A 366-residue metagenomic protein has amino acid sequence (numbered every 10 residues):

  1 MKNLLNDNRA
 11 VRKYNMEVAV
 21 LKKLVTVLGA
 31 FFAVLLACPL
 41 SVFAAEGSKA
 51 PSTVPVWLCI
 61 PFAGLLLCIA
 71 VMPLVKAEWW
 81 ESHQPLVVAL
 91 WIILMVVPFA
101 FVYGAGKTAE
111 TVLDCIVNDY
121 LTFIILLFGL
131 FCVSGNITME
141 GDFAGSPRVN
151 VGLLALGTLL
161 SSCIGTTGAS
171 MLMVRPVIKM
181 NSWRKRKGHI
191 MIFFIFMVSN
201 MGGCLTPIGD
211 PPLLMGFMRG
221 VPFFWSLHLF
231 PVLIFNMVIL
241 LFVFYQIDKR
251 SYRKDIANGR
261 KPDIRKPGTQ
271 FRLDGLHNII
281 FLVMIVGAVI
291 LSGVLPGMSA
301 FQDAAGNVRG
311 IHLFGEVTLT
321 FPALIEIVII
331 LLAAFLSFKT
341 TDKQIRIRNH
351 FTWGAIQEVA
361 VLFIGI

Functional and structural regions predicted by a protein language model:
M1-A44: N-terminal secretory/membrane targeting signals
A33-L35, P61-M72, W91-F101, L127-G135 (+4 more regions): Hydrophobic core segments of alpha-helical transmembrane domains in multi-pass membrane transport and ion-translocation
F43-A45, A77-E78, V96-D119, F128-G145 (+1 more regions): Transmembrane alpha-helix boundary signature
G47-L58, W79-L86, A109-L121, F223-V232 (+3 more regions): Interfacial loop-to-helix junctions that mark the boundaries of transmembrane helices in multi-pass membrane
W79, R186, L205-T206, F224-L273: Juxtamembrane and boundary regions of transmembrane helices in multi-pass small-molecule transporters and channels
E81-W91, A144-L153, K187-F194, H350-V361: Cytoplasmic-side transmembrane-helix entry/capping segments in multi-pass membrane proteins
R148-G202, M215: Hydrophobic transmembrane alpha-helices that form the pore/transport pathway of multi-pass ion and small-solute
M284-I366: Transmembrane helical segments that form the transport core of multi-pass membrane transport proteins
